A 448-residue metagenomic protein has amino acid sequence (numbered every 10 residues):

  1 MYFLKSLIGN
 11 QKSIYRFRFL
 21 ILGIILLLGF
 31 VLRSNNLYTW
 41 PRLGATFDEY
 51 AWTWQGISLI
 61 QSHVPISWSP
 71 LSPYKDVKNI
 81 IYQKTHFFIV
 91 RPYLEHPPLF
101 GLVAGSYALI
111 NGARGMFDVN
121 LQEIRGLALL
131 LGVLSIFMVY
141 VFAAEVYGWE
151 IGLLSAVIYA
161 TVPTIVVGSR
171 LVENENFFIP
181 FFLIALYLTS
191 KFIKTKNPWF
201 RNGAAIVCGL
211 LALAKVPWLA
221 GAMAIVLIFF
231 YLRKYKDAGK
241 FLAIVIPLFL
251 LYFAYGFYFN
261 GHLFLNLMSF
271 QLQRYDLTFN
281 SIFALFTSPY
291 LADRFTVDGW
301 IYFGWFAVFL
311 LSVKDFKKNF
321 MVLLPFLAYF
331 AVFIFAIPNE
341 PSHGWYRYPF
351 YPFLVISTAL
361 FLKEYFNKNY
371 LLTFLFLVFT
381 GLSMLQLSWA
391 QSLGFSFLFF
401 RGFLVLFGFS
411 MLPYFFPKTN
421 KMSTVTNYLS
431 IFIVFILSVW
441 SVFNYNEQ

Functional and structural regions predicted by a protein language model:
G29-L32, S155-A160, C208, A212: Short helix- or helix-capping micro-motifs that position conserved polar/aromatic residues at function-defining sites
D118-V119, V139-T161, P180, L371-L372: Transmembrane-helix signature of polytopic, membrane-embedded enzymes that assemble or transfer cell-envelope glycans
Q122-V146, I184, L188: Transmembrane-helix motifs of polytopic, lipid-linked glycan transferases
E145-E150, A185-R201, L211, L362-Y365: Membrane-interface transmembrane helices that cradle and orient dolichyl/undecaprenyl
S155, G203, C208, L242-I246 (+3 more regions): Transmembrane alpha-helix segments characteristic of polytopic inner-membrane glycan-assembly/cell-envelope
T164-F177, H343: Short acidic/glycine- and proline-prone juxtamembrane loop motifs at membrane-interface regions of multi-pass membrane
A222-K317, F330-E340, G344-W345, S383-F399 (+1 more regions): Transmembrane-lumen/periplasm boundary regions of multi-pass, lipid-linked membrane glycan transferases
F230, T296-L323, Y329-F330, V355-F361 (+2 more regions): Hydrophobic, aromatic-rich transmembrane alpha-helices and their immediate juxtamembrane boundary segments
